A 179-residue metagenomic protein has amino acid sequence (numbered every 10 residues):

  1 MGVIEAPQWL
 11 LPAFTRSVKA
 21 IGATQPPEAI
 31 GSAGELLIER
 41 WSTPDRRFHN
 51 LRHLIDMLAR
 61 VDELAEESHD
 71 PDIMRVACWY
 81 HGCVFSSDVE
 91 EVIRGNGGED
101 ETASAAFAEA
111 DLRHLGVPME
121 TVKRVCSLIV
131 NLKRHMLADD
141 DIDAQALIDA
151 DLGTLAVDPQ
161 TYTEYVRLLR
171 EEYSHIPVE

Functional and structural regions predicted by a protein language model:
G2-A23, S42-H49, R60-D70, Y80 (+3 more regions): Divalent metal-dependent phosphate-bond-processing catalytic cores, especially two-metal-ion Mg2+/Mn2+ enzymes that act
P26, I30-L36, E67, G98-E101 (+1 more regions): Short catalytic/metal-binding and nucleic-acid-binding patches
I30, H69-V76, L115-V130: Acidic/histidine metal-binding catalytic segments
G31-R60, C83-G95: Active-site flanking loop/helix segments enriched in acidic
M57, D72-E90, S104, C126-K133: His-Asp-centered metal-binding catalytic motifs of divalent-metal-dependent phosphohydrolases/nucleases
M57, G98-L115: An active-site-proximal "capping" alpha-helix that borders the catalytic cofactor pocket
V92-E99, A103-A106, E172-E179: Divalent-cation-assisted or electrostatically stabilized phosphate/pyrophosphate-binding catalytic cores
